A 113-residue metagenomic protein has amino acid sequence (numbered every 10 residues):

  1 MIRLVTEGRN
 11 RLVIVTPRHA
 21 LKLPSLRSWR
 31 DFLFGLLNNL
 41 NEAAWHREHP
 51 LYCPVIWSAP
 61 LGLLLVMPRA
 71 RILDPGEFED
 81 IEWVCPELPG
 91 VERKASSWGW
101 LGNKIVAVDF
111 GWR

Functional and structural regions predicted by a protein language model:
I2-L51, W57-R69: ATP-binding glycine-rich loop module of kinase domains
R47-R113: Conserved kinase catalytic-core helix
